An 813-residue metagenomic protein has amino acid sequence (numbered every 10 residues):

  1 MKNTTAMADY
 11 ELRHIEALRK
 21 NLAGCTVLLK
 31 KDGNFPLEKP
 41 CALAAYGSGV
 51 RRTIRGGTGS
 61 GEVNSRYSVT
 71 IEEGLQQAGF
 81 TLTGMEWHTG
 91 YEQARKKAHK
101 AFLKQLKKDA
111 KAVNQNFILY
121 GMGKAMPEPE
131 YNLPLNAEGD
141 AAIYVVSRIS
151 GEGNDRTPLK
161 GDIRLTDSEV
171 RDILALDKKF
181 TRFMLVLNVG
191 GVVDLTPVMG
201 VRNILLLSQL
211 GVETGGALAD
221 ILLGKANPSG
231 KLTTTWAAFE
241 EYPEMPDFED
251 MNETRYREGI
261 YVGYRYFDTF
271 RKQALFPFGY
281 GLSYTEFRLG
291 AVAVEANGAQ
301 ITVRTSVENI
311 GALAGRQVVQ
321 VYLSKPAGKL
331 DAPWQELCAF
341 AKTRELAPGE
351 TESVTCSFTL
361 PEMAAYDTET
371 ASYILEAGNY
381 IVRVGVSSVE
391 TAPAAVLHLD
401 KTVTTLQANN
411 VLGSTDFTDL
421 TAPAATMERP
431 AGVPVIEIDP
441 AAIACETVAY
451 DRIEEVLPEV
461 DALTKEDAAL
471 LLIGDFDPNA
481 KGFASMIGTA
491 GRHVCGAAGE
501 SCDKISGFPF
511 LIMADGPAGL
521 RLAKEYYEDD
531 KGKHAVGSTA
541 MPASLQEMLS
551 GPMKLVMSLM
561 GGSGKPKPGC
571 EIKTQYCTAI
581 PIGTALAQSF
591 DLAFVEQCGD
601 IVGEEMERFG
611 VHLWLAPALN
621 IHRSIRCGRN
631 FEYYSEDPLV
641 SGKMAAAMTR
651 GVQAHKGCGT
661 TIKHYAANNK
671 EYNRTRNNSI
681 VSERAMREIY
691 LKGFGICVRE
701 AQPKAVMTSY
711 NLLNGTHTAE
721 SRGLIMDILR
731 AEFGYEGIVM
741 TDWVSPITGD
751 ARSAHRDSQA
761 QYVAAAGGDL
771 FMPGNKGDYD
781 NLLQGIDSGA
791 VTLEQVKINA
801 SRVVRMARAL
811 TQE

Functional and structural regions predicted by a protein language model:
M1-A365, I374-E390, Q407-E813: Glycoside hydrolase catalytic-domain context in secreted enzymes
A371: Extracellular/periplasmic metallocenter environments
E390-Q407: Short beta-strand elements
